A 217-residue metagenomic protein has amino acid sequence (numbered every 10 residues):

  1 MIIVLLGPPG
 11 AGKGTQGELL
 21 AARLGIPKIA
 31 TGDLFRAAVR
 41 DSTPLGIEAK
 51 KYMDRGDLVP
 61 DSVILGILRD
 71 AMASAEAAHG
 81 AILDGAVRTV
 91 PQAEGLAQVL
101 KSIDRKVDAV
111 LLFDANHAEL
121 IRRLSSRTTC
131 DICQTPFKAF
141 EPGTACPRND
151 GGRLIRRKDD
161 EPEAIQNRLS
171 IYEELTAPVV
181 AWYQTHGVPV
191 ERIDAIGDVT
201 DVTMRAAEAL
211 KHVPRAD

Functional and structural regions predicted by a protein language model:
M1-D217: Glycine-rich phosphate-binding loop of ATP-dependent small-molecule kinases
